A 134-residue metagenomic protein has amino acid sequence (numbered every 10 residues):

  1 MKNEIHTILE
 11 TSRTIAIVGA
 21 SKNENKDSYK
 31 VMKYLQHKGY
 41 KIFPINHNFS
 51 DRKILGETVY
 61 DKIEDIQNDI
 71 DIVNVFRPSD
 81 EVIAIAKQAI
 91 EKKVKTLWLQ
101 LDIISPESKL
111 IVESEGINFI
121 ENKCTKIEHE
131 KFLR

Functional and structural regions predicted by a protein language model:
M1-T11: Short N-terminal or domain-adjacent regulatory/targeting segments
N23-K26, M32-K53: NAD(P)-binding Rossmann-fold cofactor-contacting core
V31, L55, Y60-P78, E115 (+1 more regions): Mobile, glycine- and charge-enriched loop segments and immediately flanking short secondary-structure elements within
K38-Y40, K92-L97, E115-I117: A short helix->loop->beta-strand "cap" motif at the edges of active sites that frequently abuts
I63-I103: Mid-chain, well-packed structural core segment of small domains
L101-H129, L133: Rossmann-fold NAD(P)-binding glycine/threonine-rich loop
